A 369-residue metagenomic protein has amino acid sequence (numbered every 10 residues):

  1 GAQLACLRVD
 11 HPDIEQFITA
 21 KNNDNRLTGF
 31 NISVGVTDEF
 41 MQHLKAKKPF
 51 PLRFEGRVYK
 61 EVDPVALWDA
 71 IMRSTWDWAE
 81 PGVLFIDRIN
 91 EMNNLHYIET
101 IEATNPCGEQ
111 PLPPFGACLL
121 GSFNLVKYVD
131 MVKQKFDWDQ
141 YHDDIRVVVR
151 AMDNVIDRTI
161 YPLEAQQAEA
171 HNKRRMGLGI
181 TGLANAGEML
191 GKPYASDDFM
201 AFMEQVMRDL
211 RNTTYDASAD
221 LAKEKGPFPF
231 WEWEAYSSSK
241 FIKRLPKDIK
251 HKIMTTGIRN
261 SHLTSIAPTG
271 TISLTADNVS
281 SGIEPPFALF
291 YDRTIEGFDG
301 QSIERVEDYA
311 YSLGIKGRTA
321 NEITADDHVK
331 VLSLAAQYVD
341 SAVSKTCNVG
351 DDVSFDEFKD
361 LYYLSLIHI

Functional and structural regions predicted by a protein language model:
G1, C6-R8, D13-I14, S74-F85 (+6 more regions): Conserved phosphate/anionic-ligand binding catalytic regions in large, soluble enzymes, centered on
G1-L4, L52-R57, L125-D139, Y161-H171 (+3 more regions): Glycine- and acidic
G1-W138, Y161-Q167, T214, S218-K223: Active-site cavity-forming subdomains of large catalytic enzyme subunits
I14, I18, V34-V36, F40-H43 (+6 more regions): Structured alpha-helical segments in the cores of large, soluble enzyme domains
T19-N22, T28-D38, F202, I283-G297: Catalytic or ion-translocation cores adjacent to nucleophile or general acid/base/metal-coordination motifs in diverse
F54-R57, D144-Q167, P193-T269, S344 (+1 more regions): Internal maturation/activation junctions in enzymes
G108-P111, M152-D157, S239-K243, K252-R259 (+1 more regions): Catalytic alpha/beta core of large soluble enzyme barrels
